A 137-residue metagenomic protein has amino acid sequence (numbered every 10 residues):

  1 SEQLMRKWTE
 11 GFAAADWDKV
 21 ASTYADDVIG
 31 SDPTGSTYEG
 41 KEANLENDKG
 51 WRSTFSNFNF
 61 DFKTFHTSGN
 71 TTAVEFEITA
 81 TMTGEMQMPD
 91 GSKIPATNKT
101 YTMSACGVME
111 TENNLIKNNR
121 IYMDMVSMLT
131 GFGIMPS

Functional and structural regions predicted by a protein language model:
S1-S137: C-terminal and inter-domain tail/linker signature
